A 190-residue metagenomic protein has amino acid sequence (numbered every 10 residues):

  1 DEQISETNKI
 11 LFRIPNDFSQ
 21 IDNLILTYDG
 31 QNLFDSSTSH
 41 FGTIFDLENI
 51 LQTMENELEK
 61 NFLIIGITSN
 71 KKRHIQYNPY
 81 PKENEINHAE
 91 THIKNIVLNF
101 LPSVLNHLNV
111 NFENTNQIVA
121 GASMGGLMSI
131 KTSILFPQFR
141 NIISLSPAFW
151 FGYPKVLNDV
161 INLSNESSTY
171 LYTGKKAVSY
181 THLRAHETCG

Functional and structural regions predicted by a protein language model:
D1-L24, E59-L63: A domain-start/cap signature at the N-terminus of enzymes
F34-E90: Active-site machinery of serine-nucleophile hydrolases
N84-H107: Alpha/beta-hydrolase active-site loop
N111-G121: Alpha/beta-hydrolase fold nucleophile elbow
S123-G126: Active-site loop->helix "elbow" adjoining a glycine-rich segment at hydrolase catalytic centers
M128-T132: Hydrolases whose catalytic domains are alpha/beta-hydrolase-1, hotdog thioesterase, or metallo-beta-lactamase-like
I143-W150: Active-site nucleophile loop of the alpha/beta-hydrolase fold
H182-G190: Single conserved hydrophobic/aromatic residue that forms the stacking wall/gate of nucleotide- or nucleobase-binding
